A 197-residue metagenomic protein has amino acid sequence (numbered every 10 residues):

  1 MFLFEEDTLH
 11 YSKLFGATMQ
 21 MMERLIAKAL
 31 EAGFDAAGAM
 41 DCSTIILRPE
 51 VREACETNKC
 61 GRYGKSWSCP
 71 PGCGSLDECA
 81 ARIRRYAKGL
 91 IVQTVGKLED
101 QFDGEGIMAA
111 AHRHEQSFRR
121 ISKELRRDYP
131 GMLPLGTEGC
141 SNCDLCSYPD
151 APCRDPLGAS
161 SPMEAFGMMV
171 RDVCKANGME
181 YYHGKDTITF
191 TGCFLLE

Functional and structural regions predicted by a protein language model:
M1-T18: N-terminal amphipathic/basic-hydrophobic helices that include classical n-h-c signal peptides and signal-anchor
M22, D35-S66, P70-E197: Catalytic cores of enzyme domains
